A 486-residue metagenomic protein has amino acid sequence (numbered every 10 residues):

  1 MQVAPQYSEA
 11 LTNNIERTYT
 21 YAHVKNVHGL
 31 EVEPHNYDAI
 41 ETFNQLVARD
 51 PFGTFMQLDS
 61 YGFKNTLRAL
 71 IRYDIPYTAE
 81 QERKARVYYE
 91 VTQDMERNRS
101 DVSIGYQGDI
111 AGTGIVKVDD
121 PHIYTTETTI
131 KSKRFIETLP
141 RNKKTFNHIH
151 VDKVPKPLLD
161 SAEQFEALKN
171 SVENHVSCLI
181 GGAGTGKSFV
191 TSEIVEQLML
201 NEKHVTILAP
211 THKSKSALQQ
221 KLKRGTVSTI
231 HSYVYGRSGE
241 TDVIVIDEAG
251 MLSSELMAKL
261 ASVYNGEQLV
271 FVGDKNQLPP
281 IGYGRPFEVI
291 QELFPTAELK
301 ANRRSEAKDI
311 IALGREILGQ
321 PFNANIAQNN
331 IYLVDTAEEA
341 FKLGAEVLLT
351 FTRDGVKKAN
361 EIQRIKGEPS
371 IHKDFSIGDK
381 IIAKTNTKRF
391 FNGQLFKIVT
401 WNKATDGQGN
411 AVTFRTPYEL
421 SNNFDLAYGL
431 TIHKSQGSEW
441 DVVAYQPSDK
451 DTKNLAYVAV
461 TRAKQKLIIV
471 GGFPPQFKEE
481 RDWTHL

Functional and structural regions predicted by a protein language model:
M1-L486: Conserved ATP-binding/catalytic motifs of P-loop helicase motor domains
